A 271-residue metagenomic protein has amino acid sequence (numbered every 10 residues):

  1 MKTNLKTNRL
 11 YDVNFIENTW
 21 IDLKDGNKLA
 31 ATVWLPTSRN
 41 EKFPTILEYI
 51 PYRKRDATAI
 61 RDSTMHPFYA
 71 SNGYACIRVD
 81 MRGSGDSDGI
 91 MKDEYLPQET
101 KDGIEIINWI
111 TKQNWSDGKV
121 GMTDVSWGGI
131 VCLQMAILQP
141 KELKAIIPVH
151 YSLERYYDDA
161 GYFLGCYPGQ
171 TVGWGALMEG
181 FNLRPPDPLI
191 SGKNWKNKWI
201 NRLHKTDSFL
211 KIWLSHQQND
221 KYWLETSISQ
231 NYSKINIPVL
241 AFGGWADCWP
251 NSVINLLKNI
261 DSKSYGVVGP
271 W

Functional and structural regions predicted by a protein language model:
K2-E41: N-terminal cap/lid segment of alpha/beta-hydrolase-fold proteins
T37-K112, G161: Cap/lid segment of the alpha/beta-hydrolase catalytic domain
S63, S71, I137-K234: Accessory cap/linker subdomain of secreted extracellular hydrolases
W115-W127: Alpha/beta-hydrolase fold nucleophile elbow
M122-D124, V149, F242: Short beta-strand immediately N-terminal to the catalytic nucleophile in serine-hydrolase-like folds
I235, A241-G243: Short beta-strand/loop motif that positions the catalytic acidic residue of the alpha/beta-hydrolase fold
D247-V253: Conserved alpha/beta-hydrolase "acid-adjacent" motif
D261-W271: Catalytic histidine neighborhood in serine/cysteine hydrolases with alpha/beta-hydrolase-type architecture
